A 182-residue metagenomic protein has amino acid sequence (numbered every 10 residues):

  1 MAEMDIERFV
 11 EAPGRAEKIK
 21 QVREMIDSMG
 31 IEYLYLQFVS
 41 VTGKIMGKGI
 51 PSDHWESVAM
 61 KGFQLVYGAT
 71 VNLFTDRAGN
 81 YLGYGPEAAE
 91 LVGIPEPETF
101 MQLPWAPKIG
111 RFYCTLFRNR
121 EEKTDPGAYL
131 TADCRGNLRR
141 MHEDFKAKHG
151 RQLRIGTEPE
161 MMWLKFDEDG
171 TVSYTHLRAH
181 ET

Functional and structural regions predicted by a protein language model:
M1-R178: ATP/Mg2+-dependent ligation/transfer catalytic cores
H180-T182: Positively charged, low-complexity/disordered segments
